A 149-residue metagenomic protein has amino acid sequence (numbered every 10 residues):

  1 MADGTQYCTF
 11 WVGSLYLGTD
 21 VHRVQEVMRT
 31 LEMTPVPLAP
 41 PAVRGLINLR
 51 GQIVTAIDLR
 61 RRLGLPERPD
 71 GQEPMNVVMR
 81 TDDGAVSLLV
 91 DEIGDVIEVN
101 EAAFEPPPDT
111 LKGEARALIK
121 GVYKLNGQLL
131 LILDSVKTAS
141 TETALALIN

Functional and structural regions predicted by a protein language model:
M1-N149: An acidic, low-aromatic, low-complexity terminal/linker signal
